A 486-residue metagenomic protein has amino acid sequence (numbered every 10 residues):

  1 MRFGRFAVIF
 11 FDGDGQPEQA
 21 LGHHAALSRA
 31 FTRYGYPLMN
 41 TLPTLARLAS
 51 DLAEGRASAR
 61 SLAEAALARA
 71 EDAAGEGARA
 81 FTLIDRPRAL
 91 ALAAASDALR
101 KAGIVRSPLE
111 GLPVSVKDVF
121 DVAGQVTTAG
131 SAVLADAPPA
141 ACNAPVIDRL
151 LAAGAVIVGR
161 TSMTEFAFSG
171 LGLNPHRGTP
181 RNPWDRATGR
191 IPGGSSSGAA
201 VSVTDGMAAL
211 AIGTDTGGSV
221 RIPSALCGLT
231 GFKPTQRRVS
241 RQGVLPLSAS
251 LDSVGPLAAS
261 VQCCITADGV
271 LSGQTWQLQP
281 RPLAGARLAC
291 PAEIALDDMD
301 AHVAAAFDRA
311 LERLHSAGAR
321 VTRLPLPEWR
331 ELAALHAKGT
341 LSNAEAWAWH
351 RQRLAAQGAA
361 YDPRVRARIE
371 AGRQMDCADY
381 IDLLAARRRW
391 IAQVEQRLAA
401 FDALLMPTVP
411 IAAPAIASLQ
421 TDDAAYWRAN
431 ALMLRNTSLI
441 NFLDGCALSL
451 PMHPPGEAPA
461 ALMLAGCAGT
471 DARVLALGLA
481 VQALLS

Functional and structural regions predicted by a protein language model:
F6-F11, Q19, L27-L90, K101 (+2 more regions): An N-terminal boundary/leader segment
G55, G111, A152, M375-S486: Glycine-rich, small-residue loops and helix-cap segments that act as flexible hinges at active-site edges
R56-E64, A94-D97, A144, A301-P325 (+3 more regions): Acyltransferase
A66, A89, C264, L288 (+4 more regions): Residue-level signal for inorganic ion chemistry
S96-P113, P280-L288: Immediate post-signal peptide segment of exported/extracytoplasmic ligand-binding proteins
L109-A132, G285-R287, T340-A392, S449-P459: Short helix-loop capping/hinge segments that flank enzyme active sites or metal/cofactor-binding pockets
L109-L251, E293, T408-A425: Short glycine/serine-rich loop/turn segments
D205-L210, T214-D297, D308-A317, I381 (+2 more regions): Structural helix-boundary/capping segments
